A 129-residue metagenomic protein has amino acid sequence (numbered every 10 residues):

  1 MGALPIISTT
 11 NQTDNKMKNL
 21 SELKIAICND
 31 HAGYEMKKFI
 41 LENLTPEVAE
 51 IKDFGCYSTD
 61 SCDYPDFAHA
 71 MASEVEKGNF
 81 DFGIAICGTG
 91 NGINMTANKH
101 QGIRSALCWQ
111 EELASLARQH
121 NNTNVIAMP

Functional and structural regions predicted by a protein language model:
G2-I6: Short, positively charged low-complexity motifs
A26-C28, A32-E35, E111-P129: C-terminal binding/interaction regions
E35-E47: Short, solvent-exposed amphipathic alpha-helices that sit in or adjacent to ligand/effector-binding or catalytic
E47-K52, F80: A generic structural motif
E50-S61: A short beta-strand-loop structural module common to alpha/beta enzyme folds
C56-S58, W109-L113: Short, acidic/turn-prone active-site loops that include or flank metal/cofactor- and phosphate-binding residues
D60-H69: Structural motif
M71-L107: Helix-adjacent hinge/juxtasegments
